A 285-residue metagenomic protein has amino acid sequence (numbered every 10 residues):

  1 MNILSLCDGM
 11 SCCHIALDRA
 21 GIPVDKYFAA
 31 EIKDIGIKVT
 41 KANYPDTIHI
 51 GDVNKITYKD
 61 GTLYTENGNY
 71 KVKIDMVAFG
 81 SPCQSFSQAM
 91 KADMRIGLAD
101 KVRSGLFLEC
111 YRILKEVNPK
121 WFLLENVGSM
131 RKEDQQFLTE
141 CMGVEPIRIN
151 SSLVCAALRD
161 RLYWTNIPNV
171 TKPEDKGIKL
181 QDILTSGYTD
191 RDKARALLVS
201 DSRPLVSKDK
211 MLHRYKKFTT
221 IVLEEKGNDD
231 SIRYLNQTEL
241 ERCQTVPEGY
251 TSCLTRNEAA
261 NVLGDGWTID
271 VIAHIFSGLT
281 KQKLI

Functional and structural regions predicted by a protein language model:
M1-I285: Conserved active-site and SAM-binding loop architecture of S-adenosyl-L-methionine-dependent nucleic-acid
